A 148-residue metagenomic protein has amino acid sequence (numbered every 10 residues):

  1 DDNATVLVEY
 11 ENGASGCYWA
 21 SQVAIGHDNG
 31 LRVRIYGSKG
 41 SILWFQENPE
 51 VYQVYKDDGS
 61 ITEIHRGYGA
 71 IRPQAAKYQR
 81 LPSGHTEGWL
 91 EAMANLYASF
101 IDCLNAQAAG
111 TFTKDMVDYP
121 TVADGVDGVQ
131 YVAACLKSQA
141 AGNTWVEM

Functional and structural regions predicted by a protein language model:
D1, V8-L96: NAD(P)-dinucleotide binding in Rossmann-like oxidoreductases
D1-D2, D124: Acidic side chains
N3-A4, M116: Short loop/turn microsegments at loop-to-beta-strand junctions
G59, H85-G88, A98-M148: C-terminal helix-rich "cap/oligomerization" subdomain common to oxidoreductases
